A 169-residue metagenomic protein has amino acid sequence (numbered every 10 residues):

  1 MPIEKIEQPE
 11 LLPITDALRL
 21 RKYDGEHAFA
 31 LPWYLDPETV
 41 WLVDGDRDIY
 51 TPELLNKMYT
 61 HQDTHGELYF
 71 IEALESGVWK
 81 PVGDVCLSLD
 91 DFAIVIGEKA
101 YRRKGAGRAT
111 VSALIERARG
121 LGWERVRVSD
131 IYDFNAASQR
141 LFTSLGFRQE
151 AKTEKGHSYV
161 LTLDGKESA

Functional and structural regions predicted by a protein language model:
M1-K57, G165-A169: A short, well-structured alpha-helix characteristic of acyl/acetyltransferase catalytic modules
M58-F70: A short helix-loop-beta-strand connector motif used in the catalytic cores of GNAT acetyltransferases and, in some
F70, V78-D91: Conserved beta-strand in the GNAT
E72, D91-G107, I131-Y132: A short, internal acetyl-CoA/4′-phosphopantetheine-binding micro-motif in the GNAT/acyltransferase core
R103-A118, Q139-S144: Conserved acetyl-CoA-binding loop-helix of GNAT-fold acetyltransferases
V128-Q139: Conserved beta-strand-loop-alpha-helix junction that forms the acyl-donor binding cleft
S129-D130, T143, R148-L161: Conserved catalytic-core motifs of GNAT/GCN5-like acyltransferases
